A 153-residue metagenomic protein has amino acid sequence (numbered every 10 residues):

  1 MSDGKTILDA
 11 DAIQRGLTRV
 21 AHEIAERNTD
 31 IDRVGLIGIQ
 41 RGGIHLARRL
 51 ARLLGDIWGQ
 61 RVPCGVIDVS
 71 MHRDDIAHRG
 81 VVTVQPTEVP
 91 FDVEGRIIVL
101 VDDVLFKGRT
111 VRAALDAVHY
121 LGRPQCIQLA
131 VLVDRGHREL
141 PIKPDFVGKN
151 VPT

Functional and structural regions predicted by a protein language model:
M1-T153: PRPP-associated nucleotide enzymes
